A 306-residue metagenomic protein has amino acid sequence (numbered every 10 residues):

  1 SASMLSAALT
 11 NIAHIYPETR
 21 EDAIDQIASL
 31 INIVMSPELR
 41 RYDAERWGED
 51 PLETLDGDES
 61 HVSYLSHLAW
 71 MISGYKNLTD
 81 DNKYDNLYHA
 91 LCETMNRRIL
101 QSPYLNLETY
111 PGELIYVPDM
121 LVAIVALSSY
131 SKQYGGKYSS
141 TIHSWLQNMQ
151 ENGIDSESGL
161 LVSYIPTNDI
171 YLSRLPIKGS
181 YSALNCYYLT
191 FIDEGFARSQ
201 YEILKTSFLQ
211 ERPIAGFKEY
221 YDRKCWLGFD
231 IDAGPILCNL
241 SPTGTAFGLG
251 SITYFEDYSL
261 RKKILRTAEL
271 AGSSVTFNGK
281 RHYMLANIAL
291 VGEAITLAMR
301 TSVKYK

Functional and structural regions predicted by a protein language model:
S1-A13, D58-K76, I115-S131, Y171-F191 (+2 more regions): Well-ordered alpha-helical segments within folded domains of soluble proteins
A8, M71, T94, R98 (+5 more regions): Residues that form generic nucleotide/phosphate-binding pockets
T10-A28, Y75-H89, S131-H143, L189-T206 (+2 more regions): Structural helix-adjacent loops and short alpha-helical linkers that scaffold large soluble proteins
T10-L121, T301: Extended ligand-binding groove/face enriched in aromatic
T19-A23, R40, I154-L160, R212-G216 (+1 more regions): Boundary/linker segments of alpha-helical solenoid repeat arrays
S102-L105, E113-T243: Extended ligand-binding clefts on enzyme/binding-domain cores
A197-K306: CBM-like carbohydrate-recognition segments
